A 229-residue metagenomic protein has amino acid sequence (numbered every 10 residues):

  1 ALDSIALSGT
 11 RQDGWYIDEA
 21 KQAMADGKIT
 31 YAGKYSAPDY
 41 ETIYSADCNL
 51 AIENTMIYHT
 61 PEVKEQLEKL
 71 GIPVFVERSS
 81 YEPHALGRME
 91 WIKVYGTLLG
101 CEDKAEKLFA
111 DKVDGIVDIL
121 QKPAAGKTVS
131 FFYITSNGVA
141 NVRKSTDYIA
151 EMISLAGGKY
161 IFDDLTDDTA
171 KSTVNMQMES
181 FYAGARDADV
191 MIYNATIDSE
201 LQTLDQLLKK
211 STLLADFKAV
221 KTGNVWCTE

Functional and structural regions predicted by a protein language model:
A1-A46, L50-I57: A short, structured surface patch at a secondary-structure boundary
L7, E53, E77, D163 (+1 more regions): Short beta-strand and adjacent tight-turn residues that come in two discontinuous sequence segments and form the edges
P38, T42, A46, E62 (+12 more regions): Extracytoplasmic/secreted proteins, especially bacterial periplasmic and envelope-associated proteins
N49-I52, H59-V139, T166, E229: Extracytoplasmic substrate-binding proteins
L70-G71, A156-G157, K221: Short, structured coil segments at secondary-structure junctions
E82-E106, A110, V190-E229: Structured C-terminal subdomain patch of bacterial secreted/periplasmic proteins
K122-S211: Flexible, glycine-rich surface segments
